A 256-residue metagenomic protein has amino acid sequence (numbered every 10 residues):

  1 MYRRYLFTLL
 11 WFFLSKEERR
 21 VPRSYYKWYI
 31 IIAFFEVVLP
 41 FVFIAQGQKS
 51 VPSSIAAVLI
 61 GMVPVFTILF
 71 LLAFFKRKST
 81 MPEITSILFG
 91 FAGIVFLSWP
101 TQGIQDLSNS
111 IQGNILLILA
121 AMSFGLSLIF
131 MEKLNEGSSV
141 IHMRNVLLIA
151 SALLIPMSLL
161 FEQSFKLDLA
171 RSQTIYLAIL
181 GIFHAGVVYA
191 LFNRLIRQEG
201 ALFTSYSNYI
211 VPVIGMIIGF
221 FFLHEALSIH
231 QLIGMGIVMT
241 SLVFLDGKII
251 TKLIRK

Functional and structural regions predicted by a protein language model:
M1-L6, E36, I44-K78, P82-E83 (+2 more regions): Specific alpha-helical transmembrane segments that line the substrate/conduction pathway and gating interfaces
Y2-R3, K27, I31, F35 (+9 more regions): Hydrophobic residues within alpha-helical transmembrane segments of multi-pass solute transporters/permease subunits
R4-P22, A92-L107, I149-S172, I217-L227 (+1 more regions): Membrane-interface helix-cap regions at the ends of transmembrane helices in multi-pass membrane proteins
Y5-F12, P64-L72, I87, I94-L97 (+7 more regions): Hydrophobic transmembrane alpha-helices of multi-pass small-molecule transporters
L9-I60, F96, G181-E199: Specific transmembrane alpha-helical segments of multi-pass solute transporters/efflux pumps, especially DMT/EamA
R23-W28, A57-I60, A73-F96, L107-G113 (+4 more regions): Loop-to-transmembrane alpha-helix entry segments
V37, F41, I55-M62, F130-S151 (+1 more regions): Helix-helix packing/entry segments at the starts of transmembrane helices
T67-L69, A73, I87, I104-E162 (+3 more regions): Transmembrane alpha-helical segments that form core, pore/gating elements of small-molecule transporters/exporters
